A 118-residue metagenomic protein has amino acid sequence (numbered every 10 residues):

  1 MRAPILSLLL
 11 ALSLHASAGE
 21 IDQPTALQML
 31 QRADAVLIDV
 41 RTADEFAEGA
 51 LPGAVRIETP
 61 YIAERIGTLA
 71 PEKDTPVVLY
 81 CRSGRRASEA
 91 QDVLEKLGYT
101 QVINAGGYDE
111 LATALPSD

Functional and structural regions predicted by a protein language model:
R2-P4, L14-A35, D44-P76, R85-D118: Rhodanese-like catalytic fold shared by cysteine-dependent sulfurtransferases and DSP/PTP-type phosphatases
S7: Conserved phosphoryl-transfer catalytic core
L37-D39: Structural scaffold elements adjacent to functional motifs in cytosolic proteins
L79-C81: Metallo-beta-lactamase
